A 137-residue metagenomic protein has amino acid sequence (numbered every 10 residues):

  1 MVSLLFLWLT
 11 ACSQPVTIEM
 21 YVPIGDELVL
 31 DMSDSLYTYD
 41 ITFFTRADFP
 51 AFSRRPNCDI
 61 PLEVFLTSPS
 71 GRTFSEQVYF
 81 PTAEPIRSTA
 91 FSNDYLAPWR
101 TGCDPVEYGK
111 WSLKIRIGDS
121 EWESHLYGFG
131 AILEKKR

Functional and structural regions predicted by a protein language model:
C12-P15: Bacterial signal peptide processing site
M20-I41: Post-signal peptide N-terminal segment of mature Sec-exported envelope proteins
L36-T45, G102-E121: Noncatalytic modules at the cell exterior or secretory-pathway interfaces, chiefly beta-strand-rich lectin/adhesion
F43-R54: Short amphipathic, basic-aromatic surface patches that mediate peripheral association with negatively charged
R54-L62: Short coil-to-beta strand junction motifs in C2/discoidin
R55, E121-I132: Edge beta-strands of jelly-roll/beta-sandwich modules across compartments, strongly enriched in secreted/luminal
Q77-P105: An anionic, turn-rich surface loop/hairpin at beta-sheet edges that serves as a generic interaction/coordination patch
